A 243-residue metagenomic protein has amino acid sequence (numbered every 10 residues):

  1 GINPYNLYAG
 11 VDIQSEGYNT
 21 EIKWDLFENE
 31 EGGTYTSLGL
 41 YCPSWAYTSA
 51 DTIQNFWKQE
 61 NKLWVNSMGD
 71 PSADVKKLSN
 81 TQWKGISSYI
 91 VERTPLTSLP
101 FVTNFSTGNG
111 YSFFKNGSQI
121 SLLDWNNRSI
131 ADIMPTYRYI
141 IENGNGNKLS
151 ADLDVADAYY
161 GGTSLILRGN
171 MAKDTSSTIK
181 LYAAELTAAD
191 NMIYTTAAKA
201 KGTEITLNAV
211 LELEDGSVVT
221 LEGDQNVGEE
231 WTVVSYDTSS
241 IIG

Functional and structural regions predicted by a protein language model:
P4-K148: Substrate-binding cleft of secreted/luminal carbohydrate-active enzymes
V11-I13, C42, A198, E222-Q225: Active-site proximal loops enriched in glycine and acidic residues that flank catalytic Cys/His/Asp and coordinate
R138, N147-T178: Short carbohydrate-recognition loop motifs
L165, S177-A209, V234-D237: Extra-cytoplasmic beta-strand recognition segments
N208-G216: Charged low-complexity "KEKE/polyampholyte" interaction tracts
D215-G243: Extracellular carbohydrate recognition and processing domains and analogous Trp-centered ligand-binding platforms
